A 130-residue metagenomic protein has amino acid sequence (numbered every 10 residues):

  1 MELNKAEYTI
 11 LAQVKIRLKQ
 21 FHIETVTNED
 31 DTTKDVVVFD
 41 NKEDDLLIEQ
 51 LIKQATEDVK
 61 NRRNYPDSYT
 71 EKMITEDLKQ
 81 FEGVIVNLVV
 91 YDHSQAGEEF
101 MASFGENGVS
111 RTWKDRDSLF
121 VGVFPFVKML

Functional and structural regions predicted by a protein language model:
M1-E76, S118-L130: Conserved short "hinge" loops at termini or chain/domain junctions
E2-L3, M73-L130: Short loop/turn elements at secondary-structure junctions
